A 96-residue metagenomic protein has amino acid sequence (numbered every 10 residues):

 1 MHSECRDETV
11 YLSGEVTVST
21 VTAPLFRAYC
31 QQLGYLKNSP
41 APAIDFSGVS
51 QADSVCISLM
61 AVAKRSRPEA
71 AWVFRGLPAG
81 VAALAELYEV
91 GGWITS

Functional and structural regions predicted by a protein language model:
M1-L12: Short beta-strand/loop segment at the start of cytosolic alpha/beta domains
E15-I94: Amphipathic alpha-helical interaction surfaces in cytosolic regulatory modules
